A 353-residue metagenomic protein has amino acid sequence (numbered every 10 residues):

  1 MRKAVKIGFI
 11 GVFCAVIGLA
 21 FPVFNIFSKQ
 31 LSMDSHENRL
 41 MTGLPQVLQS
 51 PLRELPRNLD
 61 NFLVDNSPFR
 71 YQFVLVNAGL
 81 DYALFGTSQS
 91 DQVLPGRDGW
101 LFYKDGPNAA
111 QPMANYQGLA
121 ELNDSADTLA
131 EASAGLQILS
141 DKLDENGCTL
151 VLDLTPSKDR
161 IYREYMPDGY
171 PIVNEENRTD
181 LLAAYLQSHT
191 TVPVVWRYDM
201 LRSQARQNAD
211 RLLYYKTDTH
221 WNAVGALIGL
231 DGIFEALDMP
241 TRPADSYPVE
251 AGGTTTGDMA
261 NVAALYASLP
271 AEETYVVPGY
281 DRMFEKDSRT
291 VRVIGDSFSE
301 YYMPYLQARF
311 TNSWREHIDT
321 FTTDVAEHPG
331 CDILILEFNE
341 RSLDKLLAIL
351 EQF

Functional and structural regions predicted by a protein language model:
M1-F353: Extracellular glycan-modifying ectodomains
